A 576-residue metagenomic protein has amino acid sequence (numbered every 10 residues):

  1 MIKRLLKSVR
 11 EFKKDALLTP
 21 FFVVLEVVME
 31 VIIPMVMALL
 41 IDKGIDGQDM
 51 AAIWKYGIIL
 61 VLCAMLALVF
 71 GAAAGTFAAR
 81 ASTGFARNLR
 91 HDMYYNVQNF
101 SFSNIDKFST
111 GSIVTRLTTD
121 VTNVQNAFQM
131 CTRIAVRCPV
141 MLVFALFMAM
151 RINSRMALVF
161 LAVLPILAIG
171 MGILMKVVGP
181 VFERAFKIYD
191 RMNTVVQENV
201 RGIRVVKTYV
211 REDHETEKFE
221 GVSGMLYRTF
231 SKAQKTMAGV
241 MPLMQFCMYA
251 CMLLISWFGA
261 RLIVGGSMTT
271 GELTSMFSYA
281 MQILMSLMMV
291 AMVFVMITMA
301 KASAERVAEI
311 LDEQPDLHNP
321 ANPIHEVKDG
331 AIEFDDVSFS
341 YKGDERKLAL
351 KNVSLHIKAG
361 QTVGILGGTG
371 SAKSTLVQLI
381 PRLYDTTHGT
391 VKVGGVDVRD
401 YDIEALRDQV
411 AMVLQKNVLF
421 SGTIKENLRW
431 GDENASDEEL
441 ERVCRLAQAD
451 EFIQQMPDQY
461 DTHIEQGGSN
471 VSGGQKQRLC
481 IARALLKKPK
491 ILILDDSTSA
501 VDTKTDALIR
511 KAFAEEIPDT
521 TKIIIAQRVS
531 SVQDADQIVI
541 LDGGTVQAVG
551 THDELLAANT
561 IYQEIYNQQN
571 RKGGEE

Functional and structural regions predicted by a protein language model:
M1-I33, M37, I45-V61, L66 (+17 more regions): Membrane-integrated ABC transporters
R10-K13, N99-S103, T119-T132, V136 (+6 more regions): An intracellular "coupling" helix at the cytosolic face of ABC transporter transmembrane type-1 domains
E11, D15-V28, V69, Q129-A185 (+1 more regions): Transmembrane helices of ABC transporter permease
P20, V24-I32, M65-A72, V124-A127 (+7 more regions): Hydrophobic alpha-helical transmembrane bundles that constitute the permease/transmembrane domains of multi-pass
I33, M37, A74, A78 (+7 more regions): Hydrophobic/aromatic residues in alpha-helical transmembrane segments
G47, T83, H91-T115, T119-V121 (+6 more regions): Short intracellular "coupling" helices and adjacent cytoplasmic loop segments at the cytosolic face of multi-pass
D49-K55, M148-A162, K232-E305, I310-L311: Helix-loop-helix
H325-E576: ABC-type nucleotide-binding domain
